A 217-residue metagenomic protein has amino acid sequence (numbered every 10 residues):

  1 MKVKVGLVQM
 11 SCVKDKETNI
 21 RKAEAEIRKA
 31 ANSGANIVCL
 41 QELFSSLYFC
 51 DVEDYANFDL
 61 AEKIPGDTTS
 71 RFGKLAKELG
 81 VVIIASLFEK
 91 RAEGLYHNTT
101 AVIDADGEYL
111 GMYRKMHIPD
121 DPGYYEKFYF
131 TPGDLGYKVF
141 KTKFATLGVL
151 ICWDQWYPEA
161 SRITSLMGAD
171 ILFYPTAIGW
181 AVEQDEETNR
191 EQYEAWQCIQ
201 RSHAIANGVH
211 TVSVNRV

Functional and structural regions predicted by a protein language model:
M1-V5, V139-G148, D170-I171: Beta-strand-turn-beta hairpins that frame and shape the catalytic cleft of phosphate-ester-processing enzymes
V5, N19, I27-A56, A76 (+5 more regions): Active-site beta-strand/loop signature of hydrolases that rely on acidic residues for catalysis
S45-P65, E93-Y96: Metal-dependent catalytic neighborhoods of phosphoester/phosphodiester hydrolases
D51-D59, D121-P122, A181-T188: Short glycine/proline- and charge-enriched loop/turn segments that cap or connect secondary-structure elements
A61-I84, Q155-V217: CN hydrolase (nitrilase-like) catalytic-core segments centered on the catalytic cysteine and neighboring Lys/Glu
A85-L87, T99-V102, K138, S213-V214: Short beta-strand scaffold segments in enzyme catalytic cores
T99, M112-R114, Y174: Residue-level detector of high-confidence beta-strand sites
K115-Y129: A short, polar/charged loop-to-alpha-helix boundary motif
